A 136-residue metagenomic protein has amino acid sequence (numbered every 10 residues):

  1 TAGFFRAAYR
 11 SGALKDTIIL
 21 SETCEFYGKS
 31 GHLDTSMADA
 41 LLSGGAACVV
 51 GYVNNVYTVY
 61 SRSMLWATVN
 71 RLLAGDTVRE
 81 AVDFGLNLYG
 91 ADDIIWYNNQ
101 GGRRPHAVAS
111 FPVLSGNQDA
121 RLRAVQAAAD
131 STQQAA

Functional and structural regions predicted by a protein language model:
T1-G28: Mobile, glycine- and charge-enriched loop segments and immediately flanking short secondary-structure elements within
I18-D130: Active-site-proximal C-terminal subdomain of hydrolase catalytic domains
S131-A135: Long, soluble alpha-helical segments
